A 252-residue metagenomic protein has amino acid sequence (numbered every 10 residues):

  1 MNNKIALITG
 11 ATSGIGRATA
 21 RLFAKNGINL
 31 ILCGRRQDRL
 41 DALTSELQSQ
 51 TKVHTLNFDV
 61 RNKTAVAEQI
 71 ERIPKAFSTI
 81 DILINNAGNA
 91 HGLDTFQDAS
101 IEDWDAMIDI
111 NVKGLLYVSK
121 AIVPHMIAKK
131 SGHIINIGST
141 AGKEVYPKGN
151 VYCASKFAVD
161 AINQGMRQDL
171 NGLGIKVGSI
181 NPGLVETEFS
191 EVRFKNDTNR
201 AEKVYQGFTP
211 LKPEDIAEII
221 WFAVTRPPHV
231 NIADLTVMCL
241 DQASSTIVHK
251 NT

Functional and structural regions predicted by a protein language model:
T12-S13: Conserved glycine-rich cofactor-binding loop
N26-L43: Conserved glycine-rich Rossmann-like NAD(P)H-binding loop of the short-chain dehydrogenase/reductase
N57-E68, I101: The beta1-alpha1 cofactor-binding region of Rossmann-like NAD(H)/NADP(H)-dependent oxidoreductases
D94-F96, D103-A106: Substrate-binding pocket helix/loop in short-chain dehydrogenase/reductase
S119, S155: Active-site helix of classical SDR
S139: Residue(s) in the substrate-gating loop at a strand-loop-helix junction that position the organic substrate next
S179-I180, N199-T246: C-terminal helical subdomain
